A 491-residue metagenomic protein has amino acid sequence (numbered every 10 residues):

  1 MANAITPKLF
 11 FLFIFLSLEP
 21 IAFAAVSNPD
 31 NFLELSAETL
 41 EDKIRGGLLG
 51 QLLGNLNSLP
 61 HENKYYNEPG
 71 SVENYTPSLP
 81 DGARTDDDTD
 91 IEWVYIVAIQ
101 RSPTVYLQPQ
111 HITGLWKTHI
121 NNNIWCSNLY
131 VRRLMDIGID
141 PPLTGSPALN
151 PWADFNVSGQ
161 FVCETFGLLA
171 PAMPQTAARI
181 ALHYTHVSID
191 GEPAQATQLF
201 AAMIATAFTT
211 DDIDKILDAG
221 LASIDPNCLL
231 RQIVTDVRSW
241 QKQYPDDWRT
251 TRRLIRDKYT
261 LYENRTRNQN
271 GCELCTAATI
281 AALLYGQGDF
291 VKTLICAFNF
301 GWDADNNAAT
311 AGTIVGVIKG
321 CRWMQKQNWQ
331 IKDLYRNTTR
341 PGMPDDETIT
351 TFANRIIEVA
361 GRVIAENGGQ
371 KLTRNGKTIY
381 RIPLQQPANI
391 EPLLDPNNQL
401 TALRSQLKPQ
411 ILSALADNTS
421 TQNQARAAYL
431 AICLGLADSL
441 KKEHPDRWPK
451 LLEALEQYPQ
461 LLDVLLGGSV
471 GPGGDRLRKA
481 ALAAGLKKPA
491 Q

Functional and structural regions predicted by a protein language model:
K8-I21: Bacterial N-terminal signal peptides
A22-V26: Boundary at the C-terminal end of the N-terminal hydrophobic targeting segment
N28-A37, D86, Y244-E273, K319-Q491: Helix-termini ("caps") and immediately adjacent flexible loops/tails, especially at membrane-solvent interfaces
L35, L40, G145-D154, T165-M173 (+2 more regions): Accessory "access/gating" subregions that flank catalytic or transport cores
A37-S58: Mature N-terminal segment immediately following signal peptide/propeptide cleavage in secreted/periplasmic
L53, N57, K64, E68-E73 (+4 more regions): Catalytic phosphate/nucleotide-handling subdomain of diverse soluble enzymes
L59-Y95, I99, Y106-N128: Active-site-surrounding "flap" and adjacent substrate/cofactor-binding loops of secreted or lumenal enzymes, prototyped
P103-S158, F166-L169: Extracytoplasmic mature domains of secreted/periplasmic and thylakoid-lumen proteins
